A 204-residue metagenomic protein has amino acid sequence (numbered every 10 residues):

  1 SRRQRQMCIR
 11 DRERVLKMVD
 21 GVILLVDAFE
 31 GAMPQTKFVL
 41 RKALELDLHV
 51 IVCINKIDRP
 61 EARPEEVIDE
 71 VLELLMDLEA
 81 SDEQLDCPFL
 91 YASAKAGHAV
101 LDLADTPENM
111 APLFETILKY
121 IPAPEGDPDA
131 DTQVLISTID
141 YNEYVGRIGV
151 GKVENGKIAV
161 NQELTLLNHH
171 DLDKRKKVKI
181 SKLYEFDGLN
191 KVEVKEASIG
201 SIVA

Functional and structural regions predicted by a protein language model:
R3-Q6, R10-A204: Structural and coupling elements of P-loop NTPases
